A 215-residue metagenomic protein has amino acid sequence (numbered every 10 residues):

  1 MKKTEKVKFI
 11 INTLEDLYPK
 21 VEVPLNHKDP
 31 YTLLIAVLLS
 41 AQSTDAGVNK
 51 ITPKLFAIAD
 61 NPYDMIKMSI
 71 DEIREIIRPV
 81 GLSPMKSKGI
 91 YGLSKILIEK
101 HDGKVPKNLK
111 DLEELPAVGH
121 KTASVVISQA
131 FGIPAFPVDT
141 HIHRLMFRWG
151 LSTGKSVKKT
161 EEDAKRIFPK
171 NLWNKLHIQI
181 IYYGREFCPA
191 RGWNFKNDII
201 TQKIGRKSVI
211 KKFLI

Functional and structural regions predicted by a protein language model:
K2-I215: Catalytic cores of DNA base-excision repair glycosylases
